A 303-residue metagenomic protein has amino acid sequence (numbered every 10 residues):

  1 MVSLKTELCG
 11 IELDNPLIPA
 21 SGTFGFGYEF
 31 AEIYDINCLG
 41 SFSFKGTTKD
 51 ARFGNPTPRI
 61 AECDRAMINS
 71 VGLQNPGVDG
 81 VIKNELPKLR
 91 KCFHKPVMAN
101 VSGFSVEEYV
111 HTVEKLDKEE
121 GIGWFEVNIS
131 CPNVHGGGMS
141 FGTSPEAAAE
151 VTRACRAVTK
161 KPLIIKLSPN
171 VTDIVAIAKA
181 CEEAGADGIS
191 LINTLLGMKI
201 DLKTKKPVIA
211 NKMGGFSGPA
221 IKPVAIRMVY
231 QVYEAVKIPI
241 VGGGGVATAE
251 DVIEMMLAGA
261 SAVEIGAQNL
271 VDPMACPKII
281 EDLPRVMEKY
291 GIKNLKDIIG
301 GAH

Functional and structural regions predicted by a protein language model:
M1-V97, S102-F104: N-terminal capping/small domains of soluble enzymes
T6-E7, I11, I82-F93, D117 (+5 more regions): Surface-exposed amphipathic alpha-helices with a cationic face
L39-G40, K45, K95, I122-F125 (+3 more regions): Short acidic/polar active-site loop segments enriched in Thr and Asp
T48-F53, P132-V134, L196-K199, L270-D272: Short gly/pro/ser/thr-enriched loop/turn and capping motifs at secondary-structure boundaries
N55-D64, I200-G214, M256, Q268-K293: C-terminal helical cap(s) of enzyme catalytic domains, especially alpha/beta-barrels
V106-V241, A247-A260, I265: Alpha/beta enzyme core
V246-E250, D272, H303: Small/polar glycine-rich anion-binding or flexible loop at a beta-alpha turn
K296-H303: A short, charged, Gly/Pro-tolerant segment at domain boundaries
